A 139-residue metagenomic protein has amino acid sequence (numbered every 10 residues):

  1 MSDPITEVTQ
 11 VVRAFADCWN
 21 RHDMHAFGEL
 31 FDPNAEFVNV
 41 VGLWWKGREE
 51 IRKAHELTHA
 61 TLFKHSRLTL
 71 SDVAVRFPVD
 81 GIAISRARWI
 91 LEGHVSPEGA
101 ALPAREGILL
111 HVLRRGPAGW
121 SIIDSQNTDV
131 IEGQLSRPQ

Functional and structural regions predicted by a protein language model:
S2-V11, A16-E29, E36-Q139: A beta-strand edge to alpha-helix "cap/lid" segment located at domain peripheries
